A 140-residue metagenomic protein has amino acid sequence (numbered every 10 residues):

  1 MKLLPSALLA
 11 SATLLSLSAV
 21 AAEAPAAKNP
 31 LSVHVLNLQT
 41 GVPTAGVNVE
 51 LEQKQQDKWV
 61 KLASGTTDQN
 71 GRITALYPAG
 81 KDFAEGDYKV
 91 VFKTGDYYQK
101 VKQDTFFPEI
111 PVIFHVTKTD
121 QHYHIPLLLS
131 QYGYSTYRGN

Functional and structural regions predicted by a protein language model:
M1-L8: Bacterial N-terminal signal peptides that target proteins for export
S6, T13-T44, W59, S135-T136 (+1 more regions): Beta-strand-rich domain onsets/edges
N48-L62: Short amphipathic beta-strand segments in non-cytosolic proteins
T67-A79, V90: Glycine-centered loop-to-beta-strand initiation motif
D82-Y88, Q121: A glycine-anchored, Pro-Gly-centered beta-turn/N-cap motif
G86-F92, Y97: A short tyrosine-centered beta-strand micro-motif
G95-K102, Y134: Short acidic/polar inter-strand loop motif in beta-rich domains
I110-G139: Extracellular beta-sheet/turn segments enriched in Thr/Pro/Gly and aliphatic residues
